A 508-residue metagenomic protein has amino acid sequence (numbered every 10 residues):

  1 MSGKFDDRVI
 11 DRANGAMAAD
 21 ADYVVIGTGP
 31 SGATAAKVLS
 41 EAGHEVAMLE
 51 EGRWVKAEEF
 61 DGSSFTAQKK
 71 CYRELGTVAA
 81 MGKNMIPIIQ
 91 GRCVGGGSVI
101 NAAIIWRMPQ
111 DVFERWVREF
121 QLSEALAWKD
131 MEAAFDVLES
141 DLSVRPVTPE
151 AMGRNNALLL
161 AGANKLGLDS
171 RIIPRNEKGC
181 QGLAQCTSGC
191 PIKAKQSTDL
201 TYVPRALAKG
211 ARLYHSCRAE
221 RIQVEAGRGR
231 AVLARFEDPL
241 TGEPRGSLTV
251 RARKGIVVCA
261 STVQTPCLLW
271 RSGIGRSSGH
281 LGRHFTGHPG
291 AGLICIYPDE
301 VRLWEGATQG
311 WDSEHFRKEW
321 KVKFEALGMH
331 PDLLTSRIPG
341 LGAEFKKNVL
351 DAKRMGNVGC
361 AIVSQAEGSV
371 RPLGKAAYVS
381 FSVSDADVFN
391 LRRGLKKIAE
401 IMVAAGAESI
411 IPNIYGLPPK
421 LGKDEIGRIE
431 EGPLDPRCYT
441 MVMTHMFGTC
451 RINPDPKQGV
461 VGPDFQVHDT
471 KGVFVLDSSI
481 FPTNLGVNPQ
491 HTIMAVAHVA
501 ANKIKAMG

Functional and structural regions predicted by a protein language model:
S2-W116, W128, L233, S277-D299 (+2 more regions): N-terminal glycine-rich phosphate/pyrophosphate-binding loop and immediately adjacent elements
G29-P30, V263, I480: Residue-level detector of alpha-helix initiation sites
E41, E45, G52-A57, G62 (+7 more regions): Glycine-rich loop(s) and the adjacent beta-strand/alpha-helix scaffold that form part
G91-V94, S98-C180, C360, A386: Rossmann-like flavin
I173, G179-C186, E220-E225, A231 (+2 more regions): A glycine-rich dinucleotide-binding beta-alpha-beta segment and adjacent secondary-structure elements that constitute
G210-A219: A conserved beta-strand/loop element that lines the FAD pocket in flavoprotein oxidoreductases
A252, S278-M402, S409, I429 (+5 more regions): FAD cofactor-binding and catalytic pocket of flavoenzymes
T483-A501: A conserved FAD-binding loop/helix module that cradles the flavin
